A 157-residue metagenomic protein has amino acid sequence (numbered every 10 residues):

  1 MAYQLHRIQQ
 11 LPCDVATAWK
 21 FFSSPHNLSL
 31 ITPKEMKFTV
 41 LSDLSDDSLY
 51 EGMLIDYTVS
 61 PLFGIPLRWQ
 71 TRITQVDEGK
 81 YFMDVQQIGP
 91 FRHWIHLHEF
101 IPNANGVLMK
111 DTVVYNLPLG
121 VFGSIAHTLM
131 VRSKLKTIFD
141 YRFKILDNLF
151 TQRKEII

Functional and structural regions predicted by a protein language model:
M1-Y50: Hydrophobic ligand-binding cavity/cleft-lining segments
Q4-H6, P66-Q70, R92-H96: Short, surface-exposed coil-to-beta transition loops
L11-C13, V59-F63, Q75, P90 (+1 more regions): Beta-strand elements of well-folded, non-transmembrane domains
D14-V15, D46, T74-Y81, E99-L108: A short, structured loop/turn motif at beta-sheet edges
A16-K20, P102-N105, D140, K144 (+1 more regions): Replace "anionic and nucleotidyl ligands
T17-F22, L28, I55, I73 (+3 more regions): Hydrophobic pocket/interface hotspot
V40-I88, Y141-K144, N148, R153 (+1 more regions): Glycine-rich portal/gate segments that line the openings of hydrophobic small-molecule binding cavities
Q86-T137, I157: Beta-strand/loop substructures that line and gate deep hydrophobic ligand-binding cavities in soluble
